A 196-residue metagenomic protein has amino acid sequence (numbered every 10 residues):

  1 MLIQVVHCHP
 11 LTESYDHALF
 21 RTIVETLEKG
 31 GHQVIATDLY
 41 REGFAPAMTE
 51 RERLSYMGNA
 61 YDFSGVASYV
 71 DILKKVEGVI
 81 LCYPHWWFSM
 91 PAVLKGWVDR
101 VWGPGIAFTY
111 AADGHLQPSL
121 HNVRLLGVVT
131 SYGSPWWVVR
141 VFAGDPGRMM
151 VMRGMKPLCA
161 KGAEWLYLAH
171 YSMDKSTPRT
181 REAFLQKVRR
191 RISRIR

Functional and structural regions predicted by a protein language model:
M1-I106, A183-R196: N-terminal beta1-alpha1-beta2 submodule of the flavodoxin-like/Rossmannoid cofactor-binding fold
P10-E13, H85, S134-P135, S172-K175: Short histidine/acidic/glycine/proline-rich micro-motifs that form metal- and phosphate-coordinating active-site loops
G30, V76, C82, N122-V123 (+1 more regions): A structural motif corresponding to the C-terminal end of an alpha-helix and its immediate exit/capping segment
L39, S131, H170: Active-site donor-binding loop signature of nucleotide-sugar glycosyltransferases
V98-V101, G105, T130-G133, M155-C159: Short, well-ordered alpha-helical segments in soluble proteins
P104-T109, K161-W165: Short, structured loop/turn "capping" segments at alpha-beta junctions
T109-M155: Short, glycine-/small-residue-rich phosphate/pyrophosphate-handling segment
V138-F142, P146-R196: Glycine-rich phosphate/pyrophosphate-binding loop and the adjoining helix
